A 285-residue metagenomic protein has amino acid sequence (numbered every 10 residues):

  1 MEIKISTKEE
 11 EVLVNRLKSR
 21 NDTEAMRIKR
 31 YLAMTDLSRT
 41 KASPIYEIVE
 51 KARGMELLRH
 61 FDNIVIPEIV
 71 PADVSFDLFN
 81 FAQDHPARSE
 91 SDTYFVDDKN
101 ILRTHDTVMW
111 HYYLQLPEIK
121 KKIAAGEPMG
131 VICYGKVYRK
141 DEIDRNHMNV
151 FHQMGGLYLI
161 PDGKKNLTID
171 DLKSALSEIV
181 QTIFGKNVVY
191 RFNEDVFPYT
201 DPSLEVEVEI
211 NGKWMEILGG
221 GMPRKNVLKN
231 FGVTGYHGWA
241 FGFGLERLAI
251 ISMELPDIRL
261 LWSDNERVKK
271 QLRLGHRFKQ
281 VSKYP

Functional and structural regions predicted by a protein language model:
M1-H147, L159, G219-V227: Class II aminoacyl-tRNA synthetase-like tRNA-binding/catalytic domains
D98-P285: A translation/RNA-centric and nucleic-acid-associated enzymatic feature enriched in Class II aminoacyl-tRNA synthetases
